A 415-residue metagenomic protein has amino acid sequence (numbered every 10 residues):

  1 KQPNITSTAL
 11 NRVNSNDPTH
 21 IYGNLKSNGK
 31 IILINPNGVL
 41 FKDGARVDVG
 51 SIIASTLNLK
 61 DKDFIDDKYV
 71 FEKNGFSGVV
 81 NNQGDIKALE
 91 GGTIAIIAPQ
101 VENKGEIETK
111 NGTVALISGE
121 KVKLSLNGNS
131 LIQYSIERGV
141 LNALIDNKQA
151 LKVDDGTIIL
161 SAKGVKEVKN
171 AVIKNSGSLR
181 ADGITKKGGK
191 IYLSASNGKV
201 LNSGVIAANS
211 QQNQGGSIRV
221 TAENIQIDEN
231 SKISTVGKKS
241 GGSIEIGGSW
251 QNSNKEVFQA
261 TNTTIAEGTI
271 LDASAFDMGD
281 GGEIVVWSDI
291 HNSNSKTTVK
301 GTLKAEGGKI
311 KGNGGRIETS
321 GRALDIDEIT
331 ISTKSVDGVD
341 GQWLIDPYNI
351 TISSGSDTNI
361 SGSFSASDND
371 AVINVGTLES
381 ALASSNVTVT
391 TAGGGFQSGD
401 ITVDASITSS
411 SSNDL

Functional and structural regions predicted by a protein language model:
K1-L415: Extracellular and secretory-pathway beta-repeat/beta-biased strand scaffolds
